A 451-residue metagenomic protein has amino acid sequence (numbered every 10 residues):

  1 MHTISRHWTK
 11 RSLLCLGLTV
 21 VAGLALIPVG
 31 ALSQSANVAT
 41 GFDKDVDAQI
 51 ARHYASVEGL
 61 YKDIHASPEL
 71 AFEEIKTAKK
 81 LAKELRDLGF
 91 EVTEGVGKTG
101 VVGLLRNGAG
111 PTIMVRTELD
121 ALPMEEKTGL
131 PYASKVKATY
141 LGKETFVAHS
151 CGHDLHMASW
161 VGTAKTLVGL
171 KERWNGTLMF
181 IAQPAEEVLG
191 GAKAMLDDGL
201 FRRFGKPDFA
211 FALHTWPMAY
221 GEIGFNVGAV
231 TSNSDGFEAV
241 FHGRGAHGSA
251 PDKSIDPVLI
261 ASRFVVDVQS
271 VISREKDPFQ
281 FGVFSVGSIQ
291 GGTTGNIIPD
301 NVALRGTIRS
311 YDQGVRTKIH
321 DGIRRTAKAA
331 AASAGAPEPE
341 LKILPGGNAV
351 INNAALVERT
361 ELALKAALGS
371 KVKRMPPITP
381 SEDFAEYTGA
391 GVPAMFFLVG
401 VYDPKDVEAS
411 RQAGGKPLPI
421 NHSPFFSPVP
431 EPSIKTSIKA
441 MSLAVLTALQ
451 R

Functional and structural regions predicted by a protein language model:
H2-L18: Bacterial N-terminal signal peptides that target proteins for export
C15-G30: Bacterial N-terminal signal peptides
Q34-A39, L259-R451: Metal-dependent amide/peptide-bond hydrolase catalytic core, centered on the "pita-bread" metallohydrolase fold
A36-H149, D154-N175: Acidic/His- and Gly-rich active-site-bordering loop/insert found across diverse amide/peptide-bond hydrolases
I64, G103, V115, H153 (+8 more regions): Divalent metal-coordination and catalytic microenvironments
E126-K137, G228-S232, T360, E408-P419: Short, flexible, mixed-charge acidic loops at enzyme active sites
K137-A148, D154-L155, T166-S288, T293-P299: Histidine/acidic-residue-rich, glycine-tolerant segments that coordinate divalent metal ions
